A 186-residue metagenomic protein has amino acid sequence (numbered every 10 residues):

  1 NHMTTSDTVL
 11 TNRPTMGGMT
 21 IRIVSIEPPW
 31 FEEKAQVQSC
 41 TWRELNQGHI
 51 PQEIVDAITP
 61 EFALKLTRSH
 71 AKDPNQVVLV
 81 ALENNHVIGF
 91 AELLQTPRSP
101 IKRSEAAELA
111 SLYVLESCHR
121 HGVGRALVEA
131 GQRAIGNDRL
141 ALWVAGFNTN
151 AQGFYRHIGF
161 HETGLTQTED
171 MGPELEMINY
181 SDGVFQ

Functional and structural regions predicted by a protein language model:
M3-E32, Y180-Q186: Conserved N-terminal entry element of GNAT/NAT acetyltransferase domains
I21, S25-F31, Q36-S117, R125-A130 (+2 more regions): Acetyl-CoA-dependent GNAT
A106, L165-T166: A beta-strand edge to alpha-helix "cap/lid" segment located at domain peripheries
H119, A141-Q152, T168-E174, I178-S181: Conserved beta-strand-loop-alpha-helix junction that forms the acyl-donor binding cleft
G122: Glycine-rich phosphate-binding loop
V128, I135-G146: Conserved GNAT acetyl-CoA-binding A-motif
F154-Y155, F160: Conserved active-site tyrosine of GNAT-family acetyltransferases
